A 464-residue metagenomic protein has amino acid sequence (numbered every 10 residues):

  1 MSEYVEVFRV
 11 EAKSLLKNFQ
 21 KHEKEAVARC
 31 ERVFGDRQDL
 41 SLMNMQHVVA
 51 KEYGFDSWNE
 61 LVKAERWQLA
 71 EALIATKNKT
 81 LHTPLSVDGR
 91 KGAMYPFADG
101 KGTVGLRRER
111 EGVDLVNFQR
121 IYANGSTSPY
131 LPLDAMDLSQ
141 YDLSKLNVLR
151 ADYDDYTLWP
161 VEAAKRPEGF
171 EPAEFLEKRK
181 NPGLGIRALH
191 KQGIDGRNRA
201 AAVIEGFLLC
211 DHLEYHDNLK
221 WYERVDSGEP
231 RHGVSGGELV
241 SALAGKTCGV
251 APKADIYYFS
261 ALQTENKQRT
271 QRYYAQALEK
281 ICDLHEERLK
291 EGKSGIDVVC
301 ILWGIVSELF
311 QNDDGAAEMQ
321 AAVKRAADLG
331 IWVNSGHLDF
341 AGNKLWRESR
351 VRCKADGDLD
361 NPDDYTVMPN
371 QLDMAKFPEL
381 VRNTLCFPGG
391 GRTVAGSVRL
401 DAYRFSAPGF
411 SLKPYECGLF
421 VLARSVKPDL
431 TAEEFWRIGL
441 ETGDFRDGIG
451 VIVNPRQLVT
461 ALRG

Functional and structural regions predicted by a protein language model:
M1-H82: Intrinsically disordered, low-complexity eukaryotic regions enriched in glycine, serine and charged residues
T83-N198, L213, T460-R463: Protease zymogen maturation seam
E171-A201, R224-E229, H285, D363-N370 (+1 more regions): N-terminal domain-start motif of subtilase-like serine proteases
R187-E223, S227-Y274, G292-I296, P378-V381 (+2 more regions): Subtilisin-like serine protease catalytic core
H190-I194, A244-C248, E279-E287, G304 (+3 more regions): Sec-exported extracytoplasmic/periplasmic mature domains
G196, L262-V351, Y403-P414: Substrate-binding/access-modulating region of protease and related hydrolase catalytic domains
E205, D328-I331, G336-S425, D429: Extracellular S/T/G-rich loop segment that most often corresponds to the catalytic His/Ser-adjacent loop
D447-G464: Caspase-like cysteine protease fold
